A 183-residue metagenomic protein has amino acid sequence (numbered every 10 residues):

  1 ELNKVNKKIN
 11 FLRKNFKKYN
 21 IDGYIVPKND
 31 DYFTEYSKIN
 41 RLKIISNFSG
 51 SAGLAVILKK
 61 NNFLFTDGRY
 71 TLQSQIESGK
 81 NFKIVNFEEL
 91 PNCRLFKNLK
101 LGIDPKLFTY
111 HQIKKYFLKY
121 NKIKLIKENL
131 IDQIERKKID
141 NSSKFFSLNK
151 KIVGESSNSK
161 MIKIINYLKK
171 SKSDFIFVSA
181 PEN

Functional and structural regions predicted by a protein language model:
E1-F96, D104-N183: N-terminal accessory/capping or targeting/presequence segment of soluble
